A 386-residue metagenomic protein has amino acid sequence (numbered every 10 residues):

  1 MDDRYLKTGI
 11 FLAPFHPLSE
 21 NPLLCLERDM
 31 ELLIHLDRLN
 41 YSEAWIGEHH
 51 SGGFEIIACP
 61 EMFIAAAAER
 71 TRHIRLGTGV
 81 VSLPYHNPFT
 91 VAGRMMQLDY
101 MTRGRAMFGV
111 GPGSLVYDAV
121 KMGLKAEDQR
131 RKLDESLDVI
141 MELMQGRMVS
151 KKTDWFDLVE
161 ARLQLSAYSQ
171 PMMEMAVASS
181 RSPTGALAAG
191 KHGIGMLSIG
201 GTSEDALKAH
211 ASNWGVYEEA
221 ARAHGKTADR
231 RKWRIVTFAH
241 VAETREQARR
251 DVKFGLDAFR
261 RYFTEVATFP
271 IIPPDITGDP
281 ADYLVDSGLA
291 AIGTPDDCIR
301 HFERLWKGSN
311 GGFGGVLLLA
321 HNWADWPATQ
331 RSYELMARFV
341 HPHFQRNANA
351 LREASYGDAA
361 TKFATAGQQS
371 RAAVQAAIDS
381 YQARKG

Functional and structural regions predicted by a protein language model:
M1-L76, M173, S355-Y356: N-terminal beta1-alpha1-beta2 module of alpha/beta enzyme domains
D2-D3, D37-R38, I64-R72, M95 (+4 more regions): Acidic (Asp/Glu)-rich catalytic clusters
D2-R4, E127-L163, D205-G315, P327 (+3 more regions): An alpha-helical appendage that flanks or caps ligand/catalytic pockets
D3-L24, Y85-W155, G195-S198, T202-A211 (+2 more regions): Flexible, glycine-rich active-site loops centered on histidine and acidic residues that chelate a metal or position
T8, L36, N40, E48 (+10 more regions): Conserved, mostly hydrophobic/aromatic
T8-L12, A44-I46, L76-G79, A106-V110 (+4 more regions): Hydrophobic faces of well-ordered beta-strands that scaffold small-molecule active sites in alpha/beta enzyme cores
L12-E27, G79-F89, S169-R181, H240 (+1 more regions): Active-site mouth loops of central-metabolism enzymes
E43-A67, S82, S114, G201-A206 (+1 more regions): Glycine-rich, proline-tolerant flexible connector loops at the mouths of alpha/beta enzymes
